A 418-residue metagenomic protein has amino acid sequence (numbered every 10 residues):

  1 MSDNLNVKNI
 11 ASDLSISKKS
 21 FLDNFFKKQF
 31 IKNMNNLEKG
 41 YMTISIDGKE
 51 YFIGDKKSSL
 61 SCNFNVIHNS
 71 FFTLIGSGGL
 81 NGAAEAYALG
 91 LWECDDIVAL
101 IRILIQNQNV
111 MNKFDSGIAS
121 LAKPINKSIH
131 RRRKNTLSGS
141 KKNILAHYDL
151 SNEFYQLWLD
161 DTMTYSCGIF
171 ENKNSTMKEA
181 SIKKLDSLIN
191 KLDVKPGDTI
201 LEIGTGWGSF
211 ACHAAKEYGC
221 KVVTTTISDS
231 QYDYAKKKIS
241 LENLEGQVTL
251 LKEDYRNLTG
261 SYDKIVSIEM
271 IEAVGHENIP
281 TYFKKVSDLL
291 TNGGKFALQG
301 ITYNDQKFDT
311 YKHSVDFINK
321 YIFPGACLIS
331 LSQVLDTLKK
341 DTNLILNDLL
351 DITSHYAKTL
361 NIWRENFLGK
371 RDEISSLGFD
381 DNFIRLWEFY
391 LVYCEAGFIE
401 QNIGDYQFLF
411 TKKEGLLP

Functional and structural regions predicted by a protein language model:
M1-S181, S187: Feature captures hydrophobic
G197-G206: Conserved class I S-adenosyl-L-methionine
W207-Y218: Conserved SAM-binding loop of SAM-dependent methyltransferases across substrates and taxa, primarily the Class I
A235-K236: Conserved SAM-binding loop
R256-I265: A short acidic, Gly/Pro-enriched loop at the edge of an enzyme's catalytic core that lines a small-molecule cofactor
P280-N292: A short glycine-rich, Lys/Arg-flanked "PGG" loop and its adjoining helix->strand segment in the class I
G293-I301: Conserved beta-strand signature within the Rossmann-like core of class I S-adenosyl-L-methionine
T302-P418: Substrate-binding/catalytic lobe of Class I Rossmann-like enzymes that use SAM or dcSAM, i.e., the mid-to-C-terminal
